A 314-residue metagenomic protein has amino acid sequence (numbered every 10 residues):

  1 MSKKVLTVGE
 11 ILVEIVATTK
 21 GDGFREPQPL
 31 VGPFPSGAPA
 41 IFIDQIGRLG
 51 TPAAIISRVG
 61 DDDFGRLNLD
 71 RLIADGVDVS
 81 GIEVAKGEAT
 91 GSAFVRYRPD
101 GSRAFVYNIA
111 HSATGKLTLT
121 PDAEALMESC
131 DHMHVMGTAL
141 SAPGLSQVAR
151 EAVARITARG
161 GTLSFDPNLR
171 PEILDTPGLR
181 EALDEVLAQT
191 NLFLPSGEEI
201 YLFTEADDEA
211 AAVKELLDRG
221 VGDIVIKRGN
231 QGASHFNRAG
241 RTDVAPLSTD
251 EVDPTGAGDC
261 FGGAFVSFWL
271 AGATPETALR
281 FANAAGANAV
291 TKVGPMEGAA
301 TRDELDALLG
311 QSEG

Functional and structural regions predicted by a protein language model:
M1-D78, V252: Glycine-rich phosphate/adenosyl-contacting loop at the front of the ribokinase-like
M1-L6, A154-R155, E205-G314: Conserved phosphate-binding/catalytic region of the ribokinase-like
K4, V13, D131-H132, L192: Structural motif
I46, S196, G258: Short, conserved phosphate/pyrophosphate- and ester-handling motifs at nucleotide-, phospho-/glycolipid
P52-V135, D306-G314: Conserved N-terminal subdomain of the carbohydrate kinase-like
H132, T138-E215, Q231-A233: Conserved beta-alpha-beta core of the PfkB/ribokinase-like small-molecule kinase fold
